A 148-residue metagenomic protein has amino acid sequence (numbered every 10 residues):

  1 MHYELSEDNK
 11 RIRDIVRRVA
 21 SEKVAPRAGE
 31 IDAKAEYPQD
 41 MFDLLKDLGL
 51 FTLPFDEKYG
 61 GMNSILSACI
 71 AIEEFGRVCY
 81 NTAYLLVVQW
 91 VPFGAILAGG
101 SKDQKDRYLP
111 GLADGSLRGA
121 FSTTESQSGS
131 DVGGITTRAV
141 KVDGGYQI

Functional and structural regions predicted by a protein language model:
M1-D8: Intrinsic disorder at enzyme termini
D8, I12, Y37: Conserved acidic
R18-G29: N-terminal capping segment at the start of a domain
R27-L48: Short secondary-structure junction/hinge motifs that connect adjacent elements
D47-S116: Internal helix-loop-helix
G60-M62, D103-I148: Glycine-rich, Trp-frequent "lid" loop and neighboring beta-strands that shape and gate the flavin cofactor pocket
